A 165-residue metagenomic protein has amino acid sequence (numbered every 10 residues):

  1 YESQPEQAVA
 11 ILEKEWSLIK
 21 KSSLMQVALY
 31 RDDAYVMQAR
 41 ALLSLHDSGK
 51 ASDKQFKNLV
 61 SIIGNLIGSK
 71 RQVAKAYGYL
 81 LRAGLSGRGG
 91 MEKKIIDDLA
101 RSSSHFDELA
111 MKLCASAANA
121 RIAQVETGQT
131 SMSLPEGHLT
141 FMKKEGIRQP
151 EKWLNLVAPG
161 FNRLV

Functional and structural regions predicted by a protein language model:
Y1-V165: Helix-coil-helix junctions within alpha-helical repeat/solenoid scaffolds
